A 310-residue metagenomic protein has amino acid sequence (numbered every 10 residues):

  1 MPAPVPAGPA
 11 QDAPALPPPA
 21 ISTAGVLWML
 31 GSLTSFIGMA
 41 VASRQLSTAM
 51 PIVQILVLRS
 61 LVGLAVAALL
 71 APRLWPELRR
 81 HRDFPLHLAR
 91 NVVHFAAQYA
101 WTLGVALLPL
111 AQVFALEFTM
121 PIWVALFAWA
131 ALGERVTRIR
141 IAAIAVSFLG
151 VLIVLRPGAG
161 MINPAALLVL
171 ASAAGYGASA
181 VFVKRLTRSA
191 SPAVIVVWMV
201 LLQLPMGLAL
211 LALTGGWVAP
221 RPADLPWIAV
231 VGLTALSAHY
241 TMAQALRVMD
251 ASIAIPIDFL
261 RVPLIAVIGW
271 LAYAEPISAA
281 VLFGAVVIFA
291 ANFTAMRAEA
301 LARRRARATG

Functional and structural regions predicted by a protein language model:
M1-T34, L64-A89, R138, L201-A229 (+2 more regions): Membrane-interface interhelical linkers
P2-G8, P263-G310: C-terminal-most transmembrane helix of multi-pass membrane proteins
L33-V41, A68, N91-Y99, P121-L126 (+8 more regions): Hydrophobic/small/kink-forming positions within alpha-helical transmembrane segments of polytopic membrane proteins
S35-G38, W75-Q112, I153, L233-V248: Specific transmembrane alpha-helical segments of multi-pass solute transporters/efflux pumps, especially DMT/EamA
I37, V41-R44, I52, A67 (+3 more regions): Transmembrane alpha-helical segments that form core, pore/gating elements of small-molecule transporters/exporters
L103, M120-A142, P263-L282: C-terminal transmembrane-helix exit sites in multi-pass transporters
V113-T119, L186-L202, H239-W270: Helix-helix packing/entry segments at the starts of transmembrane helices
I139-L155, S172, A280-E299: Hydrophobic transmembrane alpha-helices of multi-pass small-molecule transport proteins
